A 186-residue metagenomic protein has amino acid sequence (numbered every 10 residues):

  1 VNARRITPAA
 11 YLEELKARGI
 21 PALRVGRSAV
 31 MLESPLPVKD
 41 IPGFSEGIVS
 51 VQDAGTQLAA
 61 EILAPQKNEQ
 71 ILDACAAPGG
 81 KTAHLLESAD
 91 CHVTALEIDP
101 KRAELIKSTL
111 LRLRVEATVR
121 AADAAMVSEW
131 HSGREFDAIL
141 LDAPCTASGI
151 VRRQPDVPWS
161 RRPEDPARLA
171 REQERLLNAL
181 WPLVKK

Functional and structural regions predicted by a protein language model:
V1-K186: S-adenosylmethionine
